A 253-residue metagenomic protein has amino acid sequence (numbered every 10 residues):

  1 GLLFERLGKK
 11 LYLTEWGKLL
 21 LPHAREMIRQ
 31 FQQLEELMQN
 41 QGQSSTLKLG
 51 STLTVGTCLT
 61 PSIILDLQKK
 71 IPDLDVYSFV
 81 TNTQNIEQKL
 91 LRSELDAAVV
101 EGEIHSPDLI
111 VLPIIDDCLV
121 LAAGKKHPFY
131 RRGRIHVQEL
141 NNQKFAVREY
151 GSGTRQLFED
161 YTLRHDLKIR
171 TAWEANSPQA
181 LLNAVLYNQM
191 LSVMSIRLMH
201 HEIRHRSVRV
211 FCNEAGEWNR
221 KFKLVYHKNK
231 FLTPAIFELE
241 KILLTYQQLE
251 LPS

Functional and structural regions predicted by a protein language model:
G1-L13: A short LG(V/I)-centered, amphipathic sequence patch enriched for acidic residue(s) preceding the LG motif
L20-Q41: Alpha-helical linker/hinge and terminal dimerization helices associated with HTH transcriptional regulators
S44-P107, A175: Central regulatory/effector-binding core of bacterial HTH transcription factors
L59, R209-P252: A late-sequence structural motif
N82-E87, L91-L95, V100-E101, L157-V210: Hydrophobic hinge/microswitch elements
L109-F145, Y150: Flexible hinge/capping segments at coil-to-helix
I110-V120, H205-W218: Short beta-strand->loop
F129-Y130, Q143-H165, I196, L232-E240 (+1 more regions): Secondary-structure junction motif
